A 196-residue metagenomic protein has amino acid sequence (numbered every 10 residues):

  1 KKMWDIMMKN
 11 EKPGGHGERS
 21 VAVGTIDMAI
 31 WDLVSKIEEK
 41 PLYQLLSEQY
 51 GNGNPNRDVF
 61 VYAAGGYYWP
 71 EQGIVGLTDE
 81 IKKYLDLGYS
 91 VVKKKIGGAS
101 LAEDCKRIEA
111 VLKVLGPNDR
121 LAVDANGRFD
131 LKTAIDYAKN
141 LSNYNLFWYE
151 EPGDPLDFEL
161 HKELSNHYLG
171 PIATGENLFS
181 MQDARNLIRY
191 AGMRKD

Functional and structural regions predicted by a protein language model:
K1-I37: Metal- or metallocofactor-binding catalytic centers and their adjacent structured scaffolds across diverse enzyme
W31, V61-Y68, Y89, W148: Tryptophan-centric aromatic hotspots in well-structured domains and transmembrane helices
D32-K36, K83, N140: Residues within well-ordered alpha helices
S35-L45: Short secondary-structure capping/junction motifs at helix and strand boundaries
Y43-Q72, R107, G116, L169: N-terminal small/glycine-rich loop or linker at the start of catalytic domains across soluble metabolic enzymes
R57-T78, I96, A125-D130, A173: Active-site mouth loops of central-metabolism enzymes
E80-K95: Catalytic domains of carbohydrate-active enzymes, especially glycoside hydrolases
K94-D196: Catalytic core of soluble alpha/beta enzymes
